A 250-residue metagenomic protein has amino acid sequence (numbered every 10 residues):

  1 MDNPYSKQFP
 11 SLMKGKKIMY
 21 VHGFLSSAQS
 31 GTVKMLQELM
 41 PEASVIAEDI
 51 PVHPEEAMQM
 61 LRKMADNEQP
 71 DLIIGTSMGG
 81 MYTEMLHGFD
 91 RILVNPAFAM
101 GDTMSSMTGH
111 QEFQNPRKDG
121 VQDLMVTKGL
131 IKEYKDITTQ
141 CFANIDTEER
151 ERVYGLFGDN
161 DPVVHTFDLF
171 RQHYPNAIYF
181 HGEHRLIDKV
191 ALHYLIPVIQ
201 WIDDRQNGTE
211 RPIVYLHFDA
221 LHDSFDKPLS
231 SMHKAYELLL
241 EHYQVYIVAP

Functional and structural regions predicted by a protein language model:
L12-N67: Active-site catalytic motif of lipid deacylating hydrolases and related acyltransferases
M19-G23, F157, H217-D219: The conserved beta1-alpha1 loop
K34-L36, L229-L238: Short amphipathic alpha-helix
I74-E84: Gly/Ala-rich beta-loop-alpha elbow adjacent to hydrolase catalytic centers
D90-R205: The alpha/beta-hydrolase serine catalytic core
R211-H222: Nucleotide-activated donor-dependent transferases that construct or modify glycoconjugates
A220-S231: A short, glycine/small-residue-rich beta-strand->loop->alpha-helix junction that serves as a flexible
Y246-P250: Short internal beta-strands
